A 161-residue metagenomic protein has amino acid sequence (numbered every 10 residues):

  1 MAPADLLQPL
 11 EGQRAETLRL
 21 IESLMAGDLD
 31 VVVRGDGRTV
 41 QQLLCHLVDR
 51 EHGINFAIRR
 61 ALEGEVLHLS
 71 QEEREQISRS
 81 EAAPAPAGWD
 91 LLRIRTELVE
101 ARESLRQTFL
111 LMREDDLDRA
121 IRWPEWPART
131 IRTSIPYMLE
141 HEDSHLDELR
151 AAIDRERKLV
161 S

Functional and structural regions predicted by a protein language model:
M1-D28, V48, H52-R60, Y137-E140: Alpha-helical bundle segments that constitute or directly flank the non-heme di-iron/ferroxidase center
M1-P3, A83-G88, P127-I131: A short, mixed-charge helix-start or loop-turn motif at secondary-structure junctions
A2, P9, G35-T39, H46-R50 (+2 more regions): Alpha-helix N-cap/loop-to-helix boundary motif
P9-Q13, S78-D118, S134-M138: Acidic/histidine-rich alpha-helical segments that form the ligand environment of transition-metal centers
G12, A26, V99, P127-A128: Short hydrophobic/aromatic segments of transmembrane alpha-helices and their interfaces
E22-M25, L62, R113, I153: A structural signal for long alpha-helical coiled-coils and helix-turn connectors that form the cytosolic signaling
D30-I77, L117-S161: Short, contiguous alpha-helical
